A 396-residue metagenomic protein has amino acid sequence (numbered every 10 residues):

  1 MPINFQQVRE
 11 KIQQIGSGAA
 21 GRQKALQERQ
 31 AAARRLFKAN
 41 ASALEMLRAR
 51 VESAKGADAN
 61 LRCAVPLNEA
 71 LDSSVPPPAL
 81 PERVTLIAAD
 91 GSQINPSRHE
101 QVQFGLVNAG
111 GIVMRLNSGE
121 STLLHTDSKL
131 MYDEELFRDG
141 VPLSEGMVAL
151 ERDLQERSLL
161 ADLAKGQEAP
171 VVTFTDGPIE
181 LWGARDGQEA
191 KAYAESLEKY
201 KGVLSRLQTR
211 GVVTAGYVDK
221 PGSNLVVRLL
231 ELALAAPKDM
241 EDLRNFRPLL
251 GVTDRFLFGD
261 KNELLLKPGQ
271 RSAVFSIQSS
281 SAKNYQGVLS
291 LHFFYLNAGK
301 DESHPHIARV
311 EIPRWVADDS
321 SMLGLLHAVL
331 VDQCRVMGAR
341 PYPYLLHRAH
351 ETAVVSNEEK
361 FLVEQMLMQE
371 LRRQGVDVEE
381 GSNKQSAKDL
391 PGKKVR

Functional and structural regions predicted by a protein language model:
M1-A79, V84, E145-V172, P178-R396: Long, contiguous domain-sized segments
A89, I94-F137: Acidic, metal-ligating active-site segments
F137-E145: Conserved P-loop NTPase mechanochemical-coupling segment
